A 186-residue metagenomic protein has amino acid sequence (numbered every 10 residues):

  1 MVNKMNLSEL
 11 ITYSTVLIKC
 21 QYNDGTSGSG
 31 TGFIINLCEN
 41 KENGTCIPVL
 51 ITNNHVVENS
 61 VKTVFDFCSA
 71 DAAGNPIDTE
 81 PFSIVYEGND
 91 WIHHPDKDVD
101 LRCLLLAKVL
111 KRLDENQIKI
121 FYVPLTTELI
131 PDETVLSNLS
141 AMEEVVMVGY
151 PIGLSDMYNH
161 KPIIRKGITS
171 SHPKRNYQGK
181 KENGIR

Functional and structural regions predicted by a protein language model:
M1-N3: N-terminal targeting leaders that route proteins to membranes or the secretory/organellar pathways
M5-S8: Long protein-protein interaction modules used by eukaryotic assembly/scaffold proteins
T12-V16, C20-Y22, G28-S29, G44-T45 (+1 more regions): Serine endopeptidase catalytic core focused on the charge-relay Asp
G30-I34: C-terminal GPI-anchoring signal of eukaryotic secretory precursors
I35-L37, H172: Residue-level recognition of beta-strand microenvironments
C38-G44: Alpha-helix termini
T52: Cytochrome P450 catalytic-core helices
H55: Histidine-centered active-site/metal-ligand motif
